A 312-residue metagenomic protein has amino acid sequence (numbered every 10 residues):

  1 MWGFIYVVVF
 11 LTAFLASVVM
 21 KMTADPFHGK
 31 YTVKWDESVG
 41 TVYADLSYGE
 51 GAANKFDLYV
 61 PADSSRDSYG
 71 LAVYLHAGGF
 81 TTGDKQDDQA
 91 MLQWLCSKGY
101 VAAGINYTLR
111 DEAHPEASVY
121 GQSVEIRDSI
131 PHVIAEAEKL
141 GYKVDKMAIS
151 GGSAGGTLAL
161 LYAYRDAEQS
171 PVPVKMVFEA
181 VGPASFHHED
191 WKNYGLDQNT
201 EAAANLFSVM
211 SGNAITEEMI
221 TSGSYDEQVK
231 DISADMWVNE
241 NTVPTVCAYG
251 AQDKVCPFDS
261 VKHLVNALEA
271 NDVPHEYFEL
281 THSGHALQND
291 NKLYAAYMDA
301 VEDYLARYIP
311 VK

Functional and structural regions predicted by a protein language model:
W2-K312: Alpha/beta-hydrolase superfamily serine-hydrolase fold, recognizing
